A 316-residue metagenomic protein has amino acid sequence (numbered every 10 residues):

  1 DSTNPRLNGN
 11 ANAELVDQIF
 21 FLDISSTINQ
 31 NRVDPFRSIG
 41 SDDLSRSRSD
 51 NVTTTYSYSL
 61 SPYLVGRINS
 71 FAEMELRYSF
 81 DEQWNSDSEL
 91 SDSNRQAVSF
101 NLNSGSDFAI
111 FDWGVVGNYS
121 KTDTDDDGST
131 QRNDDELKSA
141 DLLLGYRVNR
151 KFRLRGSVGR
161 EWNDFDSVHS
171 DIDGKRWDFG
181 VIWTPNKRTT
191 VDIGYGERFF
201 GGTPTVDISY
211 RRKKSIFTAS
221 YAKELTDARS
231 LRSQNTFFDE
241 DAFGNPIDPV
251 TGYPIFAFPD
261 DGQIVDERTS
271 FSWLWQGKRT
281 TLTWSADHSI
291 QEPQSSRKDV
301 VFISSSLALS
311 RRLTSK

Functional and structural regions predicted by a protein language model:
D1-K316: Gram-negative and organellar
